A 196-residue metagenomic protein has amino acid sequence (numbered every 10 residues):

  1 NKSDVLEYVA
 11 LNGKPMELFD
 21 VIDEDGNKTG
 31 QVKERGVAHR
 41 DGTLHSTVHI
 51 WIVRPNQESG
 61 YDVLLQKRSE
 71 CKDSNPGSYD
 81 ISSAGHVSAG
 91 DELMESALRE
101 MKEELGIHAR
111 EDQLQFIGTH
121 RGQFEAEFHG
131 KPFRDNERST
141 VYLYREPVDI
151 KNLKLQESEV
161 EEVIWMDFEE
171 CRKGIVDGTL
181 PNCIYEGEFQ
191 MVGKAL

Functional and structural regions predicted by a protein language model:
S3-L6, L11-K14, G77-Y79, S83 (+2 more regions): Nudix hydrolase/Nudix homology domain
G13-E58: Acidic, metal-coordinating catalytic segment for phosphate/diphosphate chemistry, firing primarily on the Nudix
E24, R68, F168: Residues immediately flanking
V37-V48, E58-R99, E103: Conserved Nudix-box catalytic region and its N-terminal flanking loop in Nudix hydrolases and closely related
G60, P76, A109-E111, I150: Short secondary-structure junction motifs
H108-T119: A short coil-to-beta-strand element that immediately follows conserved catalytic motifs
